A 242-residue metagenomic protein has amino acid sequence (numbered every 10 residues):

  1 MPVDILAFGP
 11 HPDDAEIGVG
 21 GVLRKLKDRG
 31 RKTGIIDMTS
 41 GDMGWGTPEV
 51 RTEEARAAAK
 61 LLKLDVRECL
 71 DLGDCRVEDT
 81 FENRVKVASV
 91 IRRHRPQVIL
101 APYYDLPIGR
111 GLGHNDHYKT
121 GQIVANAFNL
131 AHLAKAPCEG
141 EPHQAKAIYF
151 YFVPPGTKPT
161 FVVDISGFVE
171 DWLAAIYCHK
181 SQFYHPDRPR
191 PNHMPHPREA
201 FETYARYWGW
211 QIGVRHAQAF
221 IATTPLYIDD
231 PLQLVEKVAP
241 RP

Functional and structural regions predicted by a protein language model:
M1-L6, F81-P242: Metal-dependent de-N-acetylase/amidase catalytic core
M1-Q97, D229, Q233-V238: Active-site rim/loop-helix segments in enzyme catalytic domains that contact anionic ligands
